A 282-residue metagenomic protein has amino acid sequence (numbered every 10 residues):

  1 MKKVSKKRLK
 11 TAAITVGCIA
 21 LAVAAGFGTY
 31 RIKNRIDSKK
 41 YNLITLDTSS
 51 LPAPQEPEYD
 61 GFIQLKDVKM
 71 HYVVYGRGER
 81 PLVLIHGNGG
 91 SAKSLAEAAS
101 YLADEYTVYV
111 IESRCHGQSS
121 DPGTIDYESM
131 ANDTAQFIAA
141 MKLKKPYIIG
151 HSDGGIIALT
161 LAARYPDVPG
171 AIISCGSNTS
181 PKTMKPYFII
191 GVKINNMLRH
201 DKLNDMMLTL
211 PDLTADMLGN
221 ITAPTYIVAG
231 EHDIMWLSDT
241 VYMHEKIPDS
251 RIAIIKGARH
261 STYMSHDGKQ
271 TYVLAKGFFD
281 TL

Functional and structural regions predicted by a protein language model:
A22-G61: An N-terminal hydrophobic leader/cap segment in hydrolases
V68, V73-Q118: Conserved HGGG/HGGXW glycine-rich cap/lid loop of the alpha/beta-hydrolase fold
S113-Y147: Active-site loop/oxyanion-hole signature of alpha/beta-hydrolase fold enzymes
K144-P181: Conserved hydrolase catalytic core segment
K202-M217: Active-site nucleophile elbow and catalytic-triad environment of alpha/beta-hydrolase enzymes
I221, I227-A229: Short beta-strand/loop motif that positions the catalytic acidic residue of the alpha/beta-hydrolase fold
I234-D239: Conserved alpha/beta-hydrolase "acid-adjacent" motif
G257-L282: Catalytic active-site module of serine/aspartate enzymes centered on a nucleophile-bearing elbow/loop
